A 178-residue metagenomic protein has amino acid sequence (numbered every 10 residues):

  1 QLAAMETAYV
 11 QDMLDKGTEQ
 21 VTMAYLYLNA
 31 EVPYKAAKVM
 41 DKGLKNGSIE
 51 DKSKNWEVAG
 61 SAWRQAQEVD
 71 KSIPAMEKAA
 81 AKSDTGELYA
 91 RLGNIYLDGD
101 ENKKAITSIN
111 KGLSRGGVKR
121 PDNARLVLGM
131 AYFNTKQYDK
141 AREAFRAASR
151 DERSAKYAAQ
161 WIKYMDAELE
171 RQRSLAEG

Functional and structural regions predicted by a protein language model:
Q1-T135, K140-G178: Alpha-solenoid helical repeat scaffolds
